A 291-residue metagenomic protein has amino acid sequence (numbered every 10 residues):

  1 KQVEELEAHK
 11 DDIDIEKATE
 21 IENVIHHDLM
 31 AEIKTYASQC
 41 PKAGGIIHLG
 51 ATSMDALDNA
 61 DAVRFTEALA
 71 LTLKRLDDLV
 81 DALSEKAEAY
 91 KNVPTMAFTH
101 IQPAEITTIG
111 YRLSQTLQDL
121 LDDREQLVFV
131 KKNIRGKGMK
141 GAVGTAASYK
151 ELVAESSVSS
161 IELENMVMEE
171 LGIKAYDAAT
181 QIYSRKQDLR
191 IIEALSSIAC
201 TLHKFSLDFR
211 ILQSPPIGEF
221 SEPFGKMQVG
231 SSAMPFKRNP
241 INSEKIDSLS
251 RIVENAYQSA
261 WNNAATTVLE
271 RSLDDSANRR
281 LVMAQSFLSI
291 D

Functional and structural regions predicted by a protein language model:
K1-A146, A154-M166, G230-S231, I241-D247: A helix-coil-helix interface module used to build multimeric assemblies and to scaffold catalytic/cofactor sites
K17-T19, Q228-S248, E270-Q285: Short beta-alpha connecting loops at secondary-structure transitions that line or flank enzyme active sites
H48, L57-D58, T95-A97, Q102 (+11 more regions): Generic, ordered loop/turn and secondary-structure boundary motif
T66-D77, S84, G110, S114-L117 (+7 more regions): Short amphipathic alpha-helical segments with heptad-repeat character
A82-A89, D123-Q126, V130-N133, T201 (+4 more regions): Amphipathic, soluble alpha-helical interaction motifs
K150: Conserved, non-catalytic sequence blocks in retroelement Pol enzymes and Pol-derived host proteins
E155-Y257: Acidic, glycine-rich loop-and-beta core segments that form the ion-binding/anion-interacting portion of active sites
I252-D291: Long, amphipathic alpha-helical stalk/connector segments used for oligomerization, subunit docking, or mechanical
